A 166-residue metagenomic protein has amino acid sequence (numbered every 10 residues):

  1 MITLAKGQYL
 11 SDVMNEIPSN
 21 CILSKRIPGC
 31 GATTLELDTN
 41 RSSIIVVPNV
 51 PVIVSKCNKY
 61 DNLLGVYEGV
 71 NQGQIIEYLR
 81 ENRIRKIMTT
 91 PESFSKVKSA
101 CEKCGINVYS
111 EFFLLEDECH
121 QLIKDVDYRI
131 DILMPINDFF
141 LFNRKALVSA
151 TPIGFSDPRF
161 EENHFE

Functional and structural regions predicted by a protein language model:
M1-S19: Pre-Walker A adenine-sensing motif
Q8, R26-T33, I130-I132, S149-T151: Helicase motor interdomain insertion/brace
E16-S24, R41-S42, R85, R144: Pre-Walker A (Motif I) flank of P-loop NTPase domains
N20, I27, T151-E166: Interdomain hinge/linker at the junction between the two RecA-like core domains of SF2 helicases
P28, A32-G69, E92-S93, G154-S156: Conserved Walker A/P-loop ATP-binding site and its immediately adjacent core in helicase/helicase-like ATPase domains
Y60-G105: Inter-Walker segment of RecA-like/P-loop motor cores
T90-F94, A100-A146: SF2 helicase catalytic motif II
